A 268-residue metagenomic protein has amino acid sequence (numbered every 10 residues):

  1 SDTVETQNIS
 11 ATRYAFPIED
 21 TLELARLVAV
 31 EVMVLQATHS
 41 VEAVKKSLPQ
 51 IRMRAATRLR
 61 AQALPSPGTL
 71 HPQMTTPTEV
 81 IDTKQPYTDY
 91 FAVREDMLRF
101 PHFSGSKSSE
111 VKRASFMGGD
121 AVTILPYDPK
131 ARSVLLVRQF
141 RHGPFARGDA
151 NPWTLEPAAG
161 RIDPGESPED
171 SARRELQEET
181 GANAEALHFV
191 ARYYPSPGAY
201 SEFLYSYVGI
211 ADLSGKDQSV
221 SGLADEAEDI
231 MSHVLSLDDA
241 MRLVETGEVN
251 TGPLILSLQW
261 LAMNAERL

Functional and structural regions predicted by a protein language model:
S1: Short gly/ser-rich loop at a beta-strand->alpha-helix junction or flexible surface loop bordering the NTP-binding
V4-D82, A150-W153, P164, F189-A191 (+2 more regions): Nudix hydrolase/Nudix homology domain
P86-A131: Acidic, metal-coordinating catalytic segment for phosphate/diphosphate chemistry, firing primarily on the Nudix
E95-M97, P126, V208-I210, V234-S236: Short, well-ordered beta-strand micro-motif
L98-H102, S196-Q218: Active-site-adjacent beta-strand/loop module that shapes the phosphate/pyrophosphate-binding cleft
R113-G118, K130-R174, L223-E226: Conserved Nudix-box catalytic region and its N-terminal flanking loop in Nudix hydrolases and closely related
E169, T180-V190: Short, structured loop/turn "capping" segments at alpha-beta junctions
